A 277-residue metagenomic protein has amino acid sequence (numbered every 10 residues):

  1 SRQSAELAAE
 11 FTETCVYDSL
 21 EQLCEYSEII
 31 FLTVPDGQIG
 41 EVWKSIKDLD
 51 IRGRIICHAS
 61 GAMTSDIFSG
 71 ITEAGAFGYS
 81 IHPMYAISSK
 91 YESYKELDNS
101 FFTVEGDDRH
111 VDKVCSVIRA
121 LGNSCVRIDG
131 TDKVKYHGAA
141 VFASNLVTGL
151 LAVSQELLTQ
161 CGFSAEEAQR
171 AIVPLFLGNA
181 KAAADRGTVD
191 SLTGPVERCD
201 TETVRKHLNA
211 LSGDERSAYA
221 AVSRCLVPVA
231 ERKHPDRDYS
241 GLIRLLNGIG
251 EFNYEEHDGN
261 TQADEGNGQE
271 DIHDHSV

Functional and structural regions predicted by a protein language model:
R2, L7, T12-E92: Rossmann-like NAD(P)(H) cofactor-binding subdomain of soluble oxidoreductases
L7-F11, G75, E92-D185, L246-N247: Internal alpha-helical scaffold of NAD(P)-dependent oxidoreductase catalytic cores
F31, A140-V147, Y219, S223: Amphipathic, non-transmembrane alpha-helical scaffold segments
H137, R170-P174, S191, A221 (+2 more regions): Amphipathic alpha-helical interaction segments
S164-R170, R216, D236-L242: Short, surface-exposed acidic
K181-D238: Interdomain hinge/lid region at the active-site interface of Rossmann-like NAD(P)-dependent oxidoreductases
V227-P228, R237-Y254: Short, amphipathic C-terminal "tail helix"
E255-H275: Intrinsically disordered, low-complexity, charge-rich segments with an acidic bias
